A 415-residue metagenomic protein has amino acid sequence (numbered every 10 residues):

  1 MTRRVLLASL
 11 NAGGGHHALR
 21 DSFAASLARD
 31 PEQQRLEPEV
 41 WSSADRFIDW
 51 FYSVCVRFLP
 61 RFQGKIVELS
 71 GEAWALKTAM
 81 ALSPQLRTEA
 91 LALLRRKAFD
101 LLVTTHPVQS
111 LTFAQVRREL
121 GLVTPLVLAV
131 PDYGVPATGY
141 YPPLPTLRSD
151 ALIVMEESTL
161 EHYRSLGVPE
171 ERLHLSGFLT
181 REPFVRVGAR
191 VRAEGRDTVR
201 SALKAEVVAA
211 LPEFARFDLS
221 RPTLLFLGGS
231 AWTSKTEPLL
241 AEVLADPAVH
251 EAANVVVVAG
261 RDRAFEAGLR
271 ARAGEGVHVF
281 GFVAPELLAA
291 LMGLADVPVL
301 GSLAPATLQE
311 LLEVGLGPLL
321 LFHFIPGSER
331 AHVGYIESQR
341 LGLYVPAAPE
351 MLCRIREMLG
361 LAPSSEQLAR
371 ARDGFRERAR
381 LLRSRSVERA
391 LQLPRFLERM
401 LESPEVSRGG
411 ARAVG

Functional and structural regions predicted by a protein language model:
M1-T2, A189-T223: Nucleotide-sugar donor-binding and catalytic loop/hinge architecture of NDP-sugar-dependent glycosyltransferases
D21-K97: Conserved N-terminal ligand/cofactor-binding loop architecture of enzyme catalytic domains
T88-L102, L111-V127, G317: Glycosyltransferases and closely related glycan-assembly transferases that use nucleotide-activated donors
E119-R196: Active-site-proximal region of nucleotide-activated glycan assembly enzymes, centered on histidine/acidic-rich loops
E206-L294: Donor-nucleotide binding loops and adjacent catalytic segments primarily of GT-B fold Leloir glycosyltransferases
G293-L303: Acidic donor-binding loop of glycosyltransferase active sites
A306-I355: Catalytic binding pocket for nucleotide-activated donors in carbohydrate/polymer assembly enzymes
A362-G415: C-terminal amphipathic helix plus adjacent low-complexity, charged tail appended to glycosyltransferase catalytic
